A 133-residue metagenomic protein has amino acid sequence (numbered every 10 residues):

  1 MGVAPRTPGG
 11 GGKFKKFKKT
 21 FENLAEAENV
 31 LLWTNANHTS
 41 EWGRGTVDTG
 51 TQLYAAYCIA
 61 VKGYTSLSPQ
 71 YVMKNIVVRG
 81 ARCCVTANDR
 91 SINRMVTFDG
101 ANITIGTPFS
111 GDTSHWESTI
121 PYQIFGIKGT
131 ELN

Functional and structural regions predicted by a protein language model:
M1-E26, L32, F125-N133: Enriched but not universal
G2-P5, S66, I105, S118: Compositionally biased, intrinsically disordered/low-complexity regions enriched for serine, proline and threonine
T7-G10, Y71, S110, Q123: Intrinsically disordered, low-complexity segments enriched in proline/serine/threonine
G10, K18, N23-L24, T51 (+3 more regions): Intrinsic-disorder/low-complexity loop/linker signature
G12-K18, V61, M73-K74, A81 (+2 more regions): Generic cytosolic/nucleocytoplasmic N-terminal low-complexity/intrinsically disordered segments
F17, L32, V47, Y57-I59 (+4 more regions): Hydrophobic beta-strand residues in large extracellular and virion-surface proteins
N23-C83: Beta-rich globular "head" domains
T86-N133: Extracellular jelly-roll beta-sandwich "head" domains, especially the C-terminal globular C1q domain
